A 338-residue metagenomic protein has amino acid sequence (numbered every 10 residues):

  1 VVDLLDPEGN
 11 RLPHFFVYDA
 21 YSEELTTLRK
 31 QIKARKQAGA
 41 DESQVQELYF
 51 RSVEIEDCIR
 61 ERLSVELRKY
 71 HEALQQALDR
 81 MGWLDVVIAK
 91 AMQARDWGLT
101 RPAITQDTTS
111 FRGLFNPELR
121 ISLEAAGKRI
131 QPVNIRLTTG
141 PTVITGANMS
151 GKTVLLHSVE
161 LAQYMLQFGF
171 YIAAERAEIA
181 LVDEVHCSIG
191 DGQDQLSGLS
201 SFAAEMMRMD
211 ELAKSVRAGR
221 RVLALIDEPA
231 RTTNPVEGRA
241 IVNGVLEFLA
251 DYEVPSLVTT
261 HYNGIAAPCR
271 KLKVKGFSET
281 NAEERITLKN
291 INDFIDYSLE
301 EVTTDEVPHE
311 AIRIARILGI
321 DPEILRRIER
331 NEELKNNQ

Functional and structural regions predicted by a protein language model:
V1-T145, L155-L156, L166-E184: Alpha-helical coupling/stalk and coiled-coil linker elements that connect catalytic or binding modules and transmit
W97, I104-Q338: ATPase nucleotide-binding head domains, primarily ABC-like/P-loop NTPase cores
